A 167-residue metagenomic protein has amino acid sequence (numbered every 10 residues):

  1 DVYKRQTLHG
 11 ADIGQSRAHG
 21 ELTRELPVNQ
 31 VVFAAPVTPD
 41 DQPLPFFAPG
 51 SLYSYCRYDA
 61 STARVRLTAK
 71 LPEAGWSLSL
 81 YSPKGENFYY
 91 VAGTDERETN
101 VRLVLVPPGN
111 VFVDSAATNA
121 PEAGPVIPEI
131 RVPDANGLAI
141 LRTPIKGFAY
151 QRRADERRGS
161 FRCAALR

Functional and structural regions predicted by a protein language model:
V2-Y3: Short, small-residue-biased leader/transition segments that mark boundaries at the very start of proteins
T7-G14: N-terminal-proximal low-complexity accessory segments that begin disordered and transition into the first
G14-Y55: Transition segment at domain starts
Y55-T62: Extracellular and analogous surface-interaction loops
R64-K70: Hydrophobic beta-strand segments within beta-rich accessory/binding domains
K70-N136: An exposed acidic His-Trp-rich patch
A123-R167: Extracytoplasmic/periplasmic C-terminal soluble domains
